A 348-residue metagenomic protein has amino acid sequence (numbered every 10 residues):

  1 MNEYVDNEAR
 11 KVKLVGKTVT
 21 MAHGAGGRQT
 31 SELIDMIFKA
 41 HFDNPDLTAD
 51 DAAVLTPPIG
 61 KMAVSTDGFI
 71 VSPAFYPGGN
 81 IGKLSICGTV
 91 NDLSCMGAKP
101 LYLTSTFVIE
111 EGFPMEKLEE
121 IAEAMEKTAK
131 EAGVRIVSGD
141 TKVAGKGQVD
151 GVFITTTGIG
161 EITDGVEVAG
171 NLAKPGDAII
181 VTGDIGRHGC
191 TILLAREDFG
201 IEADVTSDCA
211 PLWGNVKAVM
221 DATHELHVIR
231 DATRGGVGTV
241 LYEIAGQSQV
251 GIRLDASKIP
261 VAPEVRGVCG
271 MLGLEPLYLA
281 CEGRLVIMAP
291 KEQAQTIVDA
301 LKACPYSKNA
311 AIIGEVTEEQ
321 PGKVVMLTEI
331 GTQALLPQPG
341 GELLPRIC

Functional and structural regions predicted by a protein language model:
M1-C348: Helix-biased detector of long, well-ordered alpha-helical tracts
